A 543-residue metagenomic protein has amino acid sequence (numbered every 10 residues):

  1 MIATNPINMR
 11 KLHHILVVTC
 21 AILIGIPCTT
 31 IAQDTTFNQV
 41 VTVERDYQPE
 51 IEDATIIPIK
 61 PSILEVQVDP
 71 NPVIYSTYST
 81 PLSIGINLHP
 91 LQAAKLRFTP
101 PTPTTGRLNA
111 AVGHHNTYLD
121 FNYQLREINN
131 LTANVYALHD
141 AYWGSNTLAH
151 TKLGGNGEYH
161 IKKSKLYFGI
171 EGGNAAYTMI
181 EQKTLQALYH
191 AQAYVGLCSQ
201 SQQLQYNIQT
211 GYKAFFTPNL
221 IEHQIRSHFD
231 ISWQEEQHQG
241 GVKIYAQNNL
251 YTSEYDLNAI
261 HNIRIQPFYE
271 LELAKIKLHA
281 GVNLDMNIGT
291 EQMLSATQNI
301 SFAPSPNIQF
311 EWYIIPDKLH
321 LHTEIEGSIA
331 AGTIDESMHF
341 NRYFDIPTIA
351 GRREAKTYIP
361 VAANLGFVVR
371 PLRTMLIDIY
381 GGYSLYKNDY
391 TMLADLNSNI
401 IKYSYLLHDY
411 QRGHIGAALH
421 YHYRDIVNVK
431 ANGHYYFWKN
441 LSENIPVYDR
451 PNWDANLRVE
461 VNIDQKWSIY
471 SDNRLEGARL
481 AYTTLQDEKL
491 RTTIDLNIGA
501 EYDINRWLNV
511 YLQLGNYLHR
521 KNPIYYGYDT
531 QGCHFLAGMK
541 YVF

Functional and structural regions predicted by a protein language model:
T77, V461, Y502, R506-Y511 (+1 more regions): Outer-membrane beta-barrel "beta-signal"
L88-Q92, F98-L153, I161-S164: Outer-membrane beta-barrel translocator/receptor signature
T102-T104, H115-L119, T147-L153, L185-A193 (+8 more regions): Residues that define the transmembrane beta-barrel architecture of outer-membrane proteins
V112-N116, H139-W143, I161, G172-T178 (+16 more regions): Transmembrane beta-strands of outer-membrane beta-barrel pores
N129-N134, K163-F168, S201-I208, E235-V242 (+8 more regions): Repeated loop/turn-to-beta-strand initiation elements of outer-membrane beta-barrel proteins
Y142-G154, Y167-Q205, Q209-Q224, Y251-S253 (+1 more regions): Flexible loop and strand-edge segments within Gram-negative outer membrane beta-barrel domains
A330, T357-Y405, Q411, Y421-N428: Membrane-embedded beta-barrel scaffold of Gram-negative outer-membrane proteins
D335-K356, Y386-Q411, Y436-N456, L475-D503 (+1 more regions): Outer-membrane beta-barrel domain signature, especially the mid-to-C-terminal portions of large Gram-negative OMP
